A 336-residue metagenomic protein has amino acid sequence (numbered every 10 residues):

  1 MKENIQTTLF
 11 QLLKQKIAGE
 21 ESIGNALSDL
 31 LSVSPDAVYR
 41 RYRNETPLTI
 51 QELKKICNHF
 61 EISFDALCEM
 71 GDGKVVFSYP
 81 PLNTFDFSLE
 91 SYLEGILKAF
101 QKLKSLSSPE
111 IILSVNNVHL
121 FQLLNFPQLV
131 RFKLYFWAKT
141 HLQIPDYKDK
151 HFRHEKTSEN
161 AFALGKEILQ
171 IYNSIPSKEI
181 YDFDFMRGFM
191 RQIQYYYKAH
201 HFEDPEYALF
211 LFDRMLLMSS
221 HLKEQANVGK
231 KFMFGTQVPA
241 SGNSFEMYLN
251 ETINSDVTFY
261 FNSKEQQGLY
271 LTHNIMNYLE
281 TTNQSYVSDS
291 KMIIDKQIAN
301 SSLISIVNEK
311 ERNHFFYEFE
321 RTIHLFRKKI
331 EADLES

Functional and structural regions predicted by a protein language model:
M1-I5, L31-Y39, L124-K133, Y147-G165: Charged, low-complexity, helix/coiled-coil-prone segments
M1-P80: Basic, Lys/Arg-rich alpha-helical nucleic-acid-recognition elements, primarily the DNA-binding modules of transcription
T8, A26, A37, S88-S91 (+4 more regions): Exposed alpha-helical structural elements
L12, K16, L30, A99 (+7 more regions): Residues that form generic nucleotide/phosphate-binding pockets
K16, E20, L103, S107 (+3 more regions): Short secondary-structure junctions and interdomain/linker hinges
G73-K150: Helix-turn-helix/homeodomain-like alpha-helical modules used for DNA recognition and transcription-factor dimerization
W137-F315: Hydrophobic protein-protein interaction segments
E311-S336: Charge-dense, low-complexity intrinsically disordered regions
